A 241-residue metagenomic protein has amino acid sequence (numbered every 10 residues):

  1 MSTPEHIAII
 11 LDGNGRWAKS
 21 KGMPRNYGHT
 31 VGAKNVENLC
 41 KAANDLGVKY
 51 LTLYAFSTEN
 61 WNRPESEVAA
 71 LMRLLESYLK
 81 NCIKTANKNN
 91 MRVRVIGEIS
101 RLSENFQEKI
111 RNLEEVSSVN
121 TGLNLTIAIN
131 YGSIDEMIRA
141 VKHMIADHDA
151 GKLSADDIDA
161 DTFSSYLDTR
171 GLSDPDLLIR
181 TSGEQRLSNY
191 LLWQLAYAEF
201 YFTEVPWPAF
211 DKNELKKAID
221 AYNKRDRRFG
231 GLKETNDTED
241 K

Functional and structural regions predicted by a protein language model:
M1-K241: Flexible, compositionally biased loop and terminal segments
